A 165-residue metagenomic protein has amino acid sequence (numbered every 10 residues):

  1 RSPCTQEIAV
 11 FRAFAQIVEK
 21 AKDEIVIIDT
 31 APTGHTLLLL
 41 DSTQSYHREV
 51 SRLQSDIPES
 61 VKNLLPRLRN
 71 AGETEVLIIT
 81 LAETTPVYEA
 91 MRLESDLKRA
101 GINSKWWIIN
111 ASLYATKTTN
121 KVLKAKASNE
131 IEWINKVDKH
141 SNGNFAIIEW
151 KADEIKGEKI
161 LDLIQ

Functional and structural regions predicted by a protein language model:
R1-T85, E89-R92: Phosphate/Mg2+-binding loops and adjacent switch elements in nucleotide/diphosphate-handling enzyme cores
R69-T74, L81-Q165: C-terminal lobe/tail of nucleotide-utilizing enzymes
